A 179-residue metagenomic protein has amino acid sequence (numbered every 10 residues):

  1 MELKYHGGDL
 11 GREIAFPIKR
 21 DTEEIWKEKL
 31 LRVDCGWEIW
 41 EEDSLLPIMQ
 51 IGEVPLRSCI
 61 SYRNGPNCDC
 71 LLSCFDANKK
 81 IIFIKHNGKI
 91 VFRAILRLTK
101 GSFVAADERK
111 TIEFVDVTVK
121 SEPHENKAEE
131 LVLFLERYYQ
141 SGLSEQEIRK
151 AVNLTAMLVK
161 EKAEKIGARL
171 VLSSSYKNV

Functional and structural regions predicted by a protein language model:
M1-V179: Non-catalytic substrate-recognition and accessory regions of acyl/acetyltransferase enzymes
